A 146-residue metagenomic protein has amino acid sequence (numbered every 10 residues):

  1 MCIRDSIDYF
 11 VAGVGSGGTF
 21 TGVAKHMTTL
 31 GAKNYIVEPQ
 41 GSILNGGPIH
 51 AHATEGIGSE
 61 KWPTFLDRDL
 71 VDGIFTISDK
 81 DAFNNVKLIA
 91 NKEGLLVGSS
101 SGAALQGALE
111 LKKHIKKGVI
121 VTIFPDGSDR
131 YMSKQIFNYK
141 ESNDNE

Functional and structural regions predicted by a protein language model:
M1-S6: Conserved small/polar residues in nucleotide/adenosyl-binding loops
I7-Y9, A32, L95, S99-L105 (+1 more regions): Terminal helix/beta-alpha structural elements that buttress the NAD(P)+-binding lobe
D8-V11, D72, G118: Conserved acidic residues
A12-G15, I36-E38, V121-P125: Short beta-strand segments
G13-A24, S100-A108, Y131: Short glycine/serine/threonine-rich phosphate/pyrophosphate-binding segments that cradle anionic phosphate groups
T28-S99, H114, Q135-E146: Active-site/ligand-binding loops adjacent to catalytic centers
L96-S99, V119-F124: Conserved active-site loop/cleft motifs that coordinate metal ions or position small ligands
V121-S133, F137-Y139: A short, charged, Gly/Pro-tolerant segment at domain boundaries
